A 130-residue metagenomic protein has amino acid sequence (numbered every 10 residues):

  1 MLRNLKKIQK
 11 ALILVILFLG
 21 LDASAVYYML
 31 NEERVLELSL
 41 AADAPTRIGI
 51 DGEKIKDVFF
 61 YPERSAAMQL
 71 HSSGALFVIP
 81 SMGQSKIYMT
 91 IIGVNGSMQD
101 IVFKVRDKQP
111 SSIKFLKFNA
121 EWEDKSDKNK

Functional and structural regions predicted by a protein language model:
L2-L12: Bacterial N-terminal signal peptides that target proteins for export
G20-L21: N-terminal signal peptide c-region/cleavage motif recognized by signal peptidases
S24-K130: A general "mature secreted/periplasmic domain" signal
